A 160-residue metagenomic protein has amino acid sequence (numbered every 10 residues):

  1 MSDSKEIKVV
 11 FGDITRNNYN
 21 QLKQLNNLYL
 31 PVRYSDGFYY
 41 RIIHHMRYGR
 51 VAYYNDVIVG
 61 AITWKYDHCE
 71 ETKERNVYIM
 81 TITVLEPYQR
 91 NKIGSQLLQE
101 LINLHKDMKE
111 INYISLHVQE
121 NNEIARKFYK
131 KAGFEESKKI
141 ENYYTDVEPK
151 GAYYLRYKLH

Functional and structural regions predicted by a protein language model:
M1-V9: PEST-like, low-complexity acidic/proline-rich intrinsically disordered segments, predominantly at protein N-termini
V9, R16-P87, L98-M108, K158-H160: Acetyl-CoA-dependent GNAT
G37-H44, D56, I114-E120, Y143-T145: Short amphipathic alpha-helical segments embedded in low-complexity Lys/Glu-rich regions
V59, E135-S137: Short hydrophobic beta-strand segments in globular cytosolic domains
L85-P87, N91, E120-N121: Active-site acidic-Proline motif in GNAT/NAT acetyltransferases
S95: Residues forming the Rossmann-fold NAD(P)(H) cofactor-binding site
H105-H117: Conserved GNAT acetyl-CoA-binding A-motif
Q119-E123, K130-E135, N142-H160: C-terminal "cap" of GNAT-fold acetyltransferases
